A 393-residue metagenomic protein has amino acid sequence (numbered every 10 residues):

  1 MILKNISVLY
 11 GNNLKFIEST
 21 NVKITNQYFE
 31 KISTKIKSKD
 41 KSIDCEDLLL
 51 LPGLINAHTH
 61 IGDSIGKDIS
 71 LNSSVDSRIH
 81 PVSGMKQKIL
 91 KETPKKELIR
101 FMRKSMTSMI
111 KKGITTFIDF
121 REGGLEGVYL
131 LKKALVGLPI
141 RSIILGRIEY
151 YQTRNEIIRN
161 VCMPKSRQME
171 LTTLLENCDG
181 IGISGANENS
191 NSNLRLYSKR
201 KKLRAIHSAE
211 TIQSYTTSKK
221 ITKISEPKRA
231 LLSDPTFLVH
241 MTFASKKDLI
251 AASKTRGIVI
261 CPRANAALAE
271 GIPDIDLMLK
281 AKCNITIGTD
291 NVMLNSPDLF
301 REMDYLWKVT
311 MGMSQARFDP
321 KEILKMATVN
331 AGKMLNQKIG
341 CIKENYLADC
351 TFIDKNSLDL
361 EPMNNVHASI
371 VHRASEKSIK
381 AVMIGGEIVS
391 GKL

Functional and structural regions predicted by a protein language model:
M1-K37, L49, E387: N-terminal metal-binding scaffold of metallo-dependent hydrolase/deaminase domains
M1-N5, I36-P81, K111: Replace "His-x-His-based motif
I6, L347-L393: C-terminal cap of metal-dependent C-N hydrolases
I6, V22, Q27, D47 (+12 more regions): Divalent metal-coordination and catalytic microenvironments
S64-R100, P139, K202, E210-S233 (+2 more regions): Active-site gating loops and adjacent loop-to-helix segments of metal-dependent hydrolytic enzymes
K67-L138, S166-N177: Alpha-helical scaffold segments that flank or form the walls of functional sites
G124-T236: Metal-coordinating catalytic core of metallo-dependent amide/deamination hydrolases
S225-D234, P273-S357, R373-A374: His/Asp/Glu-enriched, well-ordered alpha-helical/loop segment that forms or immediately abuts the divalent-metal
